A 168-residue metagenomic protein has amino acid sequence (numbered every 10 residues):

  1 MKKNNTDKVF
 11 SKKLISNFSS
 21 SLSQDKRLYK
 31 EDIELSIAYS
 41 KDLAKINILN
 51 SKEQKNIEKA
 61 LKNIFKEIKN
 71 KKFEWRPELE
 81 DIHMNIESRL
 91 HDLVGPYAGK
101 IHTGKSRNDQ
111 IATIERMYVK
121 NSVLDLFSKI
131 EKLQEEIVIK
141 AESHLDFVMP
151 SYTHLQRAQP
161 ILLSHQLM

Functional and structural regions predicted by a protein language model:
M1-M168: A helix-coil-helix interface module used to build multimeric assemblies and to scaffold catalytic/cofactor sites
